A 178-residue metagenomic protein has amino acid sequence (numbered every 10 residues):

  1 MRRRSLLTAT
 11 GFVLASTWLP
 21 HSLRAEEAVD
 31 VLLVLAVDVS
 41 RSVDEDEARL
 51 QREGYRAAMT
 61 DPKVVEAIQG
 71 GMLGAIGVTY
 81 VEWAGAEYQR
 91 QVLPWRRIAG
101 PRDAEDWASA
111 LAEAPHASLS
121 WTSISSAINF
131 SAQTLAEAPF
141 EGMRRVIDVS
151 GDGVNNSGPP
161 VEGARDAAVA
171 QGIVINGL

Functional and structural regions predicted by a protein language model:
S5-R24: N-terminal export signals
E27-V92, A127-S131, V146-S150: Von Willebrand factor
D46, L50, G54, R102-D106 (+6 more regions): Extracytoplasmic/secreted proteins, especially bacterial periplasmic and envelope-associated proteins
R90, E105-R145, G177-L178: Von Willebrand factor
R96-R102: Substrate-binding cleft of extracellular glycoside hydrolase catalytic domains
V154-L178: VWA/integrin I-like adhesion module and closely mimicked acidic/polar interface patches used
